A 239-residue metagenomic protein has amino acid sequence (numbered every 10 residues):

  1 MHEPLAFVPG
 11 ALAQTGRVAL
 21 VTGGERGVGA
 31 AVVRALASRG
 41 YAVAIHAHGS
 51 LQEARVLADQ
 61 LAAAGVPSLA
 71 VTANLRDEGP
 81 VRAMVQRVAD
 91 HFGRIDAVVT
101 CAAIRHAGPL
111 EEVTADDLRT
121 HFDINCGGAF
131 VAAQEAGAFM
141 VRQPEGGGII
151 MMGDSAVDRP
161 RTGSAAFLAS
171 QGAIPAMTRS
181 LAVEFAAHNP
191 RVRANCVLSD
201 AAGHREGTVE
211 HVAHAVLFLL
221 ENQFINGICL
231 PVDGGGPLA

Functional and structural regions predicted by a protein language model:
G16-R17, V66-P67, R94-I95, M140-D154 (+2 more regions): Active-site loop of short-chain dehydrogenase/reductase
E25-R26: Conserved glycine-rich cofactor-binding loop
Y41-R55: Conserved glycine-rich Rossmann-like NAD(P)H-binding loop of the short-chain dehydrogenase/reductase
P109-L110, D117-F122: Substrate-binding pocket helix/loop in short-chain dehydrogenase/reductase
A133-Q134, R179: A short, exposed helix-loop element centered on a Lys and neighboring polar residues
I150-A173, T178-A187, D200-H204: Catalytic loop of short-chain dehydrogenase/reductase
T208-V232, P237: C-terminal substrate-recognition "lid" of short-chain dehydrogenase/reductases
